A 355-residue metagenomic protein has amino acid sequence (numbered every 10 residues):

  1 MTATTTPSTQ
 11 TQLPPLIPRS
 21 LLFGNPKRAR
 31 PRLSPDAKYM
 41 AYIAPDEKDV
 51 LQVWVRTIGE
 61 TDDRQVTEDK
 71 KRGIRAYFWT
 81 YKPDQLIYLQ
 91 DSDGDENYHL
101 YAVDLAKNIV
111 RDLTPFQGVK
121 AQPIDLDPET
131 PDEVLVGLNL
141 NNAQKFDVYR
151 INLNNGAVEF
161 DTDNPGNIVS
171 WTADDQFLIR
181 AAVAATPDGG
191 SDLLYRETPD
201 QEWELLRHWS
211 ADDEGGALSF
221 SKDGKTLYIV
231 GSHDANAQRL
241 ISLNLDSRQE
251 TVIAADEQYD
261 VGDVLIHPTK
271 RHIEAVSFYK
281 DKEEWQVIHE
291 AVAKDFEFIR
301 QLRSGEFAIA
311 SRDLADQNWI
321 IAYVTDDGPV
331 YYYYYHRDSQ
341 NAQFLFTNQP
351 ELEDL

Functional and structural regions predicted by a protein language model:
S20-V53, N318-I321: Beta-strand-rich domains and repeat architectures in extracellular enzymes and scaffolds, especially beta-propellers
L21-P26, T67-K71, T114-G118, D161-G166 (+3 more regions): Surface loop/turn motifs at the tips and blade-to-blade linkers of beta-strand repeat domains
A29-R32, L51, R75, Y98 (+6 more regions): Non-catalytic accessory segments flanking enzyme active sites
A37-M40, L86-I87, E133-V134, R180 (+3 more regions): Hydrophobic beta-strand positions that form the internal "hydrophobic ladder" of WD40/Gbeta-like beta-propeller blades
D46-D49, D91-E96, N139-Q144, T186-G189 (+3 more regions): Short glycine/acidic-enriched loop and turn motifs that connect beta-strands
T57-T61, D104-N108, N152-G156, E197-D200 (+2 more regions): Short loop/turn segments that connect beta-strands within beta-propeller blades
G59-A102, P115-G118, Q258: Blade-loop segments of beta-propeller domains
N97-V169: Asp-box/WD-like beta-propeller blade repeats and closely related beta-sheet repeat scaffolds
